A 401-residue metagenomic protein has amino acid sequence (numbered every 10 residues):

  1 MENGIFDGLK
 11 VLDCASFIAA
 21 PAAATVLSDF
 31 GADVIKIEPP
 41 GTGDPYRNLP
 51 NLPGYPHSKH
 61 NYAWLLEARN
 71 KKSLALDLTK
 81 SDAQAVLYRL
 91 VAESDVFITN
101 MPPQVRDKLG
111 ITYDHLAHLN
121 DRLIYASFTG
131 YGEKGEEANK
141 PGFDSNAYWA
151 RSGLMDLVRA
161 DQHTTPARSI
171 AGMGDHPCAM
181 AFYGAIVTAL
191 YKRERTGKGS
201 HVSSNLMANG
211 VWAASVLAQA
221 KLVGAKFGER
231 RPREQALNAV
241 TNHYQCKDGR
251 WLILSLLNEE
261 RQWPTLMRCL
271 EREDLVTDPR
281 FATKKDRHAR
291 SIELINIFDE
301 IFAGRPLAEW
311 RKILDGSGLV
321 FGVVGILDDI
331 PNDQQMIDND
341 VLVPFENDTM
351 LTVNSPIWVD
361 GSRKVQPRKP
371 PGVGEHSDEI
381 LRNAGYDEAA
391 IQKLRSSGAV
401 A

Functional and structural regions predicted by a protein language model:
M1-R195, F345, G372, D378-A401: N-terminal helix-loop segment corresponding to the beta1-alpha1 unit of nucleotide/adenylate-binding folds
V34-I37, D315-D329, D387-Q392: Short, well-structured beta-strand/strand-turn elements
E133, H163-M173, E194-G210, E229-A236 (+1 more regions): Conserved Rossmann-fold dehydrogenase catalytic segment
R151, A179-G199, V216-V223, M267-E273: Oxidoreductase and adenylate-handling cofactor-binding alpha/beta cores
A171-V187, L206-A214, N258, Q262: Mid-domain beta-loop-alpha active-site segment that forms a flexible, acidic cofactor/metal-binding surface
V240-S317, F321: Aromatic-enriched alpha-helical interface/lid elements that frame and gate functional surfaces
C246-R250, I297, L307, S355-A401: An anion-binding loop in the catalytic cleft
G316-P367: A glycine-rich dinucleotide-binding beta-alpha-beta segment and adjacent secondary-structure elements that constitute
